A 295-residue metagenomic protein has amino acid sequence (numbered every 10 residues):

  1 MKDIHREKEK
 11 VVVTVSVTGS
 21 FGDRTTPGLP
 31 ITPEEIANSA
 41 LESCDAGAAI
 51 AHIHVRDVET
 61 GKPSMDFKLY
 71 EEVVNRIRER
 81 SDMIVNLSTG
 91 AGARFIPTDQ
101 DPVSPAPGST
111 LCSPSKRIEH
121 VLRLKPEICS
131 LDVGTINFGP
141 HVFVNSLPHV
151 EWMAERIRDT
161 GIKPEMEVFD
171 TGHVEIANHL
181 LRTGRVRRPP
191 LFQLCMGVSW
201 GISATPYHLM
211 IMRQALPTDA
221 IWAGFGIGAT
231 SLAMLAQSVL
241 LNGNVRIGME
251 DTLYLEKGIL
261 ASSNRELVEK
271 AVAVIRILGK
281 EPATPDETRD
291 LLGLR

Functional and structural regions predicted by a protein language model:
K2-G28, A91-G92, T98-D99, S130-N137: N-terminal small/glycine-rich loop or linker at the start of catalytic domains across soluble metabolic enzymes
V15, G61-T89, W152-D159, I211-D219 (+1 more regions): Alpha-helix-loop-beta-strand connector modules within alpha/beta enzyme cores
R24, A49-V73, F138, C195-M196 (+2 more regions): Glycine-rich, proline-tolerant flexible connector loops at the mouths of alpha/beta enzymes
P33, F67-F143: Active-site beta->alpha loop and helix N-cap motifs at the rims of alpha/beta catalytic domains
I36, S43, H54, C129 (+4 more regions): Conserved, mostly hydrophobic/aromatic
A37-N38, A48-T60, I84-T89: Histidine-centered catalytic micro-motifs
E127-E250, A261: Catalytic alpha/beta core domains of metabolic enzymes, predominantly
M210, Q214, A236-R295: Structured C-terminal cap/extension of enzyme domains
